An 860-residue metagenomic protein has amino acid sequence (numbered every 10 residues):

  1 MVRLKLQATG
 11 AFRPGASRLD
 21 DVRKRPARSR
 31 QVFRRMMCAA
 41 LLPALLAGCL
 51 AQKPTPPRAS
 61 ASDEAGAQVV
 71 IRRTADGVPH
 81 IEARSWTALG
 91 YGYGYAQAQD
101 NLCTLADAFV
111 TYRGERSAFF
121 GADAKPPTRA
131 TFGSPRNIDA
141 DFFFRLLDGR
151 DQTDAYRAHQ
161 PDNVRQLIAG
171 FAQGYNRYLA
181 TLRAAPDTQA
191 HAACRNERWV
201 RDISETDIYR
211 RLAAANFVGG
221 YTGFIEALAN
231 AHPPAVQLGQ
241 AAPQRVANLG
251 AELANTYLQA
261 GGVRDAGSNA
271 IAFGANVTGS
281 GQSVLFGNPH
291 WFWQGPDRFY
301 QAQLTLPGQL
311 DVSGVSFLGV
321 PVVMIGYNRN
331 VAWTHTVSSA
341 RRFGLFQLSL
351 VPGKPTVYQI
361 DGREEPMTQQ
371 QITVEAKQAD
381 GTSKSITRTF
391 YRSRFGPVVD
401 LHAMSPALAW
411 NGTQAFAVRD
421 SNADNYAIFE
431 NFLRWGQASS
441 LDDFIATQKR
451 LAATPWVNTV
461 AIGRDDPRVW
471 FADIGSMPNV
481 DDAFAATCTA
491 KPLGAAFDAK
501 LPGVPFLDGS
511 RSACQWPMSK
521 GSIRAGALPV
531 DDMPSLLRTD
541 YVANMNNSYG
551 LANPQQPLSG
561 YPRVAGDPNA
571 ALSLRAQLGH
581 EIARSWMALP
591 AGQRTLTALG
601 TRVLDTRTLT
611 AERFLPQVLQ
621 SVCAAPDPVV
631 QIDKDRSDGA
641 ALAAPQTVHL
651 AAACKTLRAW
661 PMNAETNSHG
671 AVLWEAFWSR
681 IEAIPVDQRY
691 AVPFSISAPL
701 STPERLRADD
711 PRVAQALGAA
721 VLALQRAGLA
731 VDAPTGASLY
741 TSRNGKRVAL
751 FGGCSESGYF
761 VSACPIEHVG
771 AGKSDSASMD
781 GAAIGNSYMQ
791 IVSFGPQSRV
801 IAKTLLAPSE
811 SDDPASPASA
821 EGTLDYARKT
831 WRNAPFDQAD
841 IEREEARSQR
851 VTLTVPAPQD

Functional and structural regions predicted by a protein language model:
Q7, L19, P26-S29: Short, low-complexity intrinsically disordered segments enriched in A/P/G/S/L with frequent Arg, especially at protein
L41-L46: Hydrophobic core
L50-A51: Bacterial signal peptide processing site
P54-G295, P307-Q309, S313-G314, V322 (+1 more regions): Substrate-recognition/specificity elements adjacent to catalytic centers across diverse enzyme folds
N276, Q282-P289, Q294-D361, V469-I474: Structured soluble/peripheral alpha/beta segments that form catalytic or ligand/cofactor-binding pockets
R329, V337-G494: Glycine- and hydrophobic-rich flexible loops that cap the catalytic core of alpha/beta enzyme folds
F343, Q414, T454-W586: Hydrophobic alpha-helical segments
N553-Q631, A737-D860: Terminal end segments
